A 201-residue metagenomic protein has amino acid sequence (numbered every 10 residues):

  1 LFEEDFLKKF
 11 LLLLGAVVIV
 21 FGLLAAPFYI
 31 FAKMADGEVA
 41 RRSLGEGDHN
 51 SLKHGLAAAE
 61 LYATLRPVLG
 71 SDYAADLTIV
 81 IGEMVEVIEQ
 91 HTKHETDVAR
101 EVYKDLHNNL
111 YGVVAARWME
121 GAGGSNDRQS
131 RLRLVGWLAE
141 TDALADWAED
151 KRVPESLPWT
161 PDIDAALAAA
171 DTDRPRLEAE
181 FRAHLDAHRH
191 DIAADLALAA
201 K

Functional and structural regions predicted by a protein language model:
E3, K8-V98, A116-K201: Bulky hydrophobic segments
D105: Divalent metal-coordination and catalytic microenvironments
L110-A115: Functionally important transmembrane alpha-helices
